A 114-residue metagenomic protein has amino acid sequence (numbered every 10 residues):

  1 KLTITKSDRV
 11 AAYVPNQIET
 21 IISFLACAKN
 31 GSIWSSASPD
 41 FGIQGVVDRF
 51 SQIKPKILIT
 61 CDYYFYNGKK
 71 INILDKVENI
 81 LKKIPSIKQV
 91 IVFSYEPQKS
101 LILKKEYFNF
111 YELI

Functional and structural regions predicted by a protein language model:
K1-L2, I18: Glycine-centered loop/turn positions within well-structured domains that cap or flank conserved ligand/cofactor-binding
L2, K29-Y111: Structural core segment of the AMP-binding/adenylate-forming
I4-D8: Short helix-loop-beta connector
V10-A12: Gly/Thr-rich phosphate-binding loop signature of adenosyl cofactor/nucleotide-binding cores
V14-L25, D40-Q44: Conserved coil-to-alpha-helix start sites within the AMP-binding
I114: Helix-loop module immediately N-terminal to the HCX5R catalytic loop in PTP-like cysteine phosphatase domains
